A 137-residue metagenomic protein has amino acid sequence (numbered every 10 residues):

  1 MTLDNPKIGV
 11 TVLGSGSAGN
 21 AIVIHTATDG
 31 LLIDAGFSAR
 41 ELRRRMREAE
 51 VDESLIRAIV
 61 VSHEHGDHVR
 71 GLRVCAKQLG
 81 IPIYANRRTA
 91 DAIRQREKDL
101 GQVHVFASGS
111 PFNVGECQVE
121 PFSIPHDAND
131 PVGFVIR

Functional and structural regions predicted by a protein language model:
M1-A49, P131-R137: Conserved beta-strand hairpin/beta-sheet module of binuclear metal-dependent hydrolase folds, prominently
T11-I22, V61-L72, K77, A90-R94 (+2 more regions): Structured catalytic core of nucleotide-sugar glycosyltransferases
V23-A27, M46-V51, D67-R70, Y84-R88 (+3 more regions): Generic detector of short, locally flexible boundary/turn motifs and exposed helical patches
I24, D34, H63, I83 (+3 more regions): Divalent metal-coordination and catalytic microenvironments
A27, A76-Q78, E97-K98: Short glycine-enriched loop/turn motifs at secondary-structure junctions
D29-L31, L55-A58, C117: Structural motif
A39-A85: Active-site metal-binding motif and surrounding structural segment of the metallo-beta-lactamase
R87-R137: Metallo-beta-lactamase
